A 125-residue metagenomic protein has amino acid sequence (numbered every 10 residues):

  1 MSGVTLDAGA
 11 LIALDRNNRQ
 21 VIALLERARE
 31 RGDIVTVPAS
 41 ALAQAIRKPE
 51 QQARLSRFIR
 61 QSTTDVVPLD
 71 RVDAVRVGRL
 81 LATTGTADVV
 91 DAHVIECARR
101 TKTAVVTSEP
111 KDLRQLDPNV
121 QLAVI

Functional and structural regions predicted by a protein language model:
M1-V37, I46-F58, S62: Short, well-structured N-terminal submotif of metal-dependent ribonuclease cores
A10-L11, A41, D73, H93-V94 (+1 more regions): Alpha-helix capping/helix-boundary segments
A45, D88-A104: Acidic, metal-associated active-site segment
E50, T107-D112: Short, polar loop motifs at secondary-structure junctions
T63-T84, P110: Acidic catalytic patch
K111-N119: Short loop/helix-cap segments at secondary-structure boundaries that form the rim of catalytic
